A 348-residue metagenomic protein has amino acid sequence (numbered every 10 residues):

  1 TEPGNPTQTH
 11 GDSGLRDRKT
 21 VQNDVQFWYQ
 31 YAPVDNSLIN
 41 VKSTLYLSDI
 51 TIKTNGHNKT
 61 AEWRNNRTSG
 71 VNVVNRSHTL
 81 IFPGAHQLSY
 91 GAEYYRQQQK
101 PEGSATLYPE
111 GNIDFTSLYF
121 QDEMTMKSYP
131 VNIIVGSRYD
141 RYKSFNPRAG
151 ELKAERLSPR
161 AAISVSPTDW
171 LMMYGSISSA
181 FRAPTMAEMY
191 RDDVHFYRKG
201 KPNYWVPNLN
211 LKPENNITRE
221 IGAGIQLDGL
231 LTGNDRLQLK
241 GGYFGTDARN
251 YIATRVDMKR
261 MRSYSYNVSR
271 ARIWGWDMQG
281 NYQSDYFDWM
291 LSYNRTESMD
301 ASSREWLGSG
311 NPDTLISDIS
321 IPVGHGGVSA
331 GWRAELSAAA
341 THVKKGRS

Functional and structural regions predicted by a protein language model:
T1-E2, V41-D49, K53-N55, Q87-R96 (+5 more regions): Surface-exposed extracellular loop regions of Gram-negative outer-membrane beta-barrel proteins
T1-L38, S48-R67, A105-T106: Flexible loop and strand-edge segments within Gram-negative outer membrane beta-barrel domains
Q8, R141-K143, E151, V165 (+4 more regions): Surface-exposed extracellular loop regions of Gram-negative outer-membrane beta-barrel proteins, predominantly
L15-V21, K59-T68, T106-D114, A149-E155 (+4 more regions): Replace "Gram-negative outer membrane beta-barrel proteins" with "bacterial and organellar outer membrane beta-barrel
F27-Y31, V71-H78, L118-M124, A161-P167 (+5 more regions): Residues on the lipid-exposed face of transmembrane beta-strands in outer-membrane beta-barrel proteins
A32-N40, H78-Q87, T125-V131, T168-W170 (+4 more regions): Short loop/turn motifs that connect adjacent beta-strands in outer-membrane beta-barrel proteins
N40-T54, Y174, N210-W274, Q283-F287 (+1 more regions): Membrane-embedded beta-barrel scaffold of Gram-negative outer-membrane proteins
M126-I133, R236-A248, Y264-R347: Gram-negative outer-membrane beta-barrel transporters
